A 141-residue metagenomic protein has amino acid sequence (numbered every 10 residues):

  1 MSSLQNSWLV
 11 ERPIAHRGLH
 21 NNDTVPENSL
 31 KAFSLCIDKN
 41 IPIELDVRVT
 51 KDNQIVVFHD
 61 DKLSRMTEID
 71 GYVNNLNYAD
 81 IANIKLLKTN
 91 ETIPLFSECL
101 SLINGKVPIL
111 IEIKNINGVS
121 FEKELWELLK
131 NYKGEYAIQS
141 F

Functional and structural regions predicted by a protein language model:
M1-F141: Phosphate-group recognition and catalysis centered on beta-loop-alpha active-site segments
